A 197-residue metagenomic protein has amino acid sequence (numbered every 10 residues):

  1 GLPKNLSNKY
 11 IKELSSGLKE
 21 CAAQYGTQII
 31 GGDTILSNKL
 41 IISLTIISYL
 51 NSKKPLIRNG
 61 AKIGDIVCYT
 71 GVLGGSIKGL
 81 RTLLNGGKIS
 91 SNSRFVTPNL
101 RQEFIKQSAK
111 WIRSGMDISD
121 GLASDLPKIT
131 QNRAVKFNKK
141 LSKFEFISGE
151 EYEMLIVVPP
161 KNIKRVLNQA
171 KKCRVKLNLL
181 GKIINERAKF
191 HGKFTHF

Functional and structural regions predicted by a protein language model:
G1-F197: Helix-biased detector of long, well-ordered alpha-helical tracts
